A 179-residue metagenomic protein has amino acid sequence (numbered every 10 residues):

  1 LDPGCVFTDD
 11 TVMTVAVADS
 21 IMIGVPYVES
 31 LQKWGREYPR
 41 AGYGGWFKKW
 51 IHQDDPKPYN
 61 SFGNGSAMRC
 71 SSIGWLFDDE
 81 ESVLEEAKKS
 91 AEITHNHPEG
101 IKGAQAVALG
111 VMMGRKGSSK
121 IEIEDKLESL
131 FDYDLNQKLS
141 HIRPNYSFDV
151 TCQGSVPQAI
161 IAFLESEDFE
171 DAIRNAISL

Functional and structural regions predicted by a protein language model:
L1-L179: Structured, active/binding-site neighborhoods that engage oxygen-rich ligands
